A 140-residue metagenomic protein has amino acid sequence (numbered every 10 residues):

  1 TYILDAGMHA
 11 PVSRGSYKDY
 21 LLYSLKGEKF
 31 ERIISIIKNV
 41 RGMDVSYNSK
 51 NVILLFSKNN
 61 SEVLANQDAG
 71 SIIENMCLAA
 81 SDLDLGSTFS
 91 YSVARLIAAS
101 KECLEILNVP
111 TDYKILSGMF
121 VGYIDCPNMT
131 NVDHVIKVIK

Functional and structural regions predicted by a protein language model:
T1-S49, K140: N-terminal amphipathic, basic helical "cap/leader" segment at the start of enzyme domains
G7, I53, N59-L104: Small-aliphatic-rich amphipathic alpha-helix that forms the alpha element of a beta-alpha
G15, L78-D82, T111-D112: Arginine/glycine-rich "motif VI" loop of SF2 helicases in the C-terminal RecA-like domain
Y17-D19, L85-Y91, K114: A short coil-to-beta-strand element that immediately follows conserved catalytic motifs
S49, K114-I115: A generic structural signal for well-ordered coil/turn residues at beta-strand boundaries that shape enzyme active-site
V52-L55, M119: Active-site-flanking beta-strand signature of metal-NTP-handling nucleotidyl enzymes and homologous cyclase-like
S61, I115-K140: C-terminal helix-cap and adjacent tail motif
C103-K114: Short, electropositive alpha-helical surface patch
